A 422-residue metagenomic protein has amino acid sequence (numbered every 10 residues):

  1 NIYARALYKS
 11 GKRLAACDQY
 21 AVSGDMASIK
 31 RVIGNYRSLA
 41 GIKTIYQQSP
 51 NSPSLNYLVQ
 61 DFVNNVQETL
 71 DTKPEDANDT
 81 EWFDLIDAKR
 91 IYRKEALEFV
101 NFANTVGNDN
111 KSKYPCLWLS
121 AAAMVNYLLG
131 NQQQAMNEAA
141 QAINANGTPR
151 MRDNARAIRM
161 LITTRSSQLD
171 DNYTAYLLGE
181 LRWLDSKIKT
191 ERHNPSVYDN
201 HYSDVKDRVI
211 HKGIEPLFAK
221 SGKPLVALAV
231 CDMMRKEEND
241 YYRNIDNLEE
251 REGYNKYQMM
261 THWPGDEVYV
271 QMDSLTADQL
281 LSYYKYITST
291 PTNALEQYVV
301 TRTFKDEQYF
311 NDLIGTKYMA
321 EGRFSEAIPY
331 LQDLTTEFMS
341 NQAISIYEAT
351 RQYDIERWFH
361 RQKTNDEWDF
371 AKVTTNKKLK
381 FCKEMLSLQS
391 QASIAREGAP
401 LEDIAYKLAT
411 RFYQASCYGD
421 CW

Functional and structural regions predicted by a protein language model:
N1-W422: Extracytoplasmic/secretory-pathway proteins
